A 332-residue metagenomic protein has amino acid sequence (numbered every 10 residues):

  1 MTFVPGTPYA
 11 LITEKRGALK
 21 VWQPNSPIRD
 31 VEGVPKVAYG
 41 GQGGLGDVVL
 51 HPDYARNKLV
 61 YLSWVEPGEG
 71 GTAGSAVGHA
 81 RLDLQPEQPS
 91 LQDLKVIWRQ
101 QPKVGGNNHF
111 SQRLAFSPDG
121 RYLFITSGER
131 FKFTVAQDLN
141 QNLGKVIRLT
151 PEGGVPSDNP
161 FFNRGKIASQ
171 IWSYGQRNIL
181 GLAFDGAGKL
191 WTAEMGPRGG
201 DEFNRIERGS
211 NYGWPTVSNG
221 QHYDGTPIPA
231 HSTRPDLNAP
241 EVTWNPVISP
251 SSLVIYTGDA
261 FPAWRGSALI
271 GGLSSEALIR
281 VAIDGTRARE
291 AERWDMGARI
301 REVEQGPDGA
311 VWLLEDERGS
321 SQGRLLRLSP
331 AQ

Functional and structural regions predicted by a protein language model:
T2-F133, G181-A183, K189-G196, P246-T286 (+1 more regions): Acidic, Gly/Ser/Thr-rich repeat motifs that build Ca2+-stabilized beta-propeller blades
P24-Y39, A80-G105, N142-N178, I228-N245 (+1 more regions): Blade-edge beta-strand/turn elements of extracellular beta-propeller and related beta-sheet repeat scaffolds
A115-L123, R148-S157, G220-P229: A structural motif
V135-D138: Short, solvent-exposed loop/turn segments at secondary-structure boundaries
I147, D201-T233: Mobile, glycine-enriched helix-loop/loop "lid" segments at the mouths of ligand-binding/catalytic clefts that gate
V155-D158, L190-A193, N211-T216: Acidic/polar loop patches that form or flank catalytic/metal-binding clefts of enzymes that bind anionic ligands
I167-R205: Repeat-solenoid scaffold signature
R299-E302: Repeated scaffold domains used in trafficking and secretory/extracellular systems, primarily beta-propellers
